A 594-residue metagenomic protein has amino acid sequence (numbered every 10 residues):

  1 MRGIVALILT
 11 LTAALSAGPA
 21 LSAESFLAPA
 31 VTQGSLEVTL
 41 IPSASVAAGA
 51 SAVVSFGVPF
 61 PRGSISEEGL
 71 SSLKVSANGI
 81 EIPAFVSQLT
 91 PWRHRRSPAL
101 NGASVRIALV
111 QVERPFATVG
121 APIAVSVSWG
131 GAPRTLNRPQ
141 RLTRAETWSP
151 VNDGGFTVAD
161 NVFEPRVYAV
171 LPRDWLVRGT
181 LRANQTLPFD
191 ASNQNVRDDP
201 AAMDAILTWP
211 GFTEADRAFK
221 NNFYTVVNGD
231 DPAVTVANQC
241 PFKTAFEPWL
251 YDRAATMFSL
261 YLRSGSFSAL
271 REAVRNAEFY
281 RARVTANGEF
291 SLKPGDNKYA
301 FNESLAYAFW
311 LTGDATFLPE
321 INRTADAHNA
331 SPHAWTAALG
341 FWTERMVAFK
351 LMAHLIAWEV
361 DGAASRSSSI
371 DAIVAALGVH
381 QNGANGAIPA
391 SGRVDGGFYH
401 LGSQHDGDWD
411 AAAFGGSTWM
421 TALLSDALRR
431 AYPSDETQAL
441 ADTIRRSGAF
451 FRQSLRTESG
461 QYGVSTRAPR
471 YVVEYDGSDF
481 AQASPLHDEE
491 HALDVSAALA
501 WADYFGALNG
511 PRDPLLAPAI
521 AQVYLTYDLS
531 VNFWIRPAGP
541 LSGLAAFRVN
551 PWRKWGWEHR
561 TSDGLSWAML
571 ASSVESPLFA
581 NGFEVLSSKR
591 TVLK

Functional and structural regions predicted by a protein language model:
V5-S16: Bacterial N-terminal signal peptides
A17-A23: Boundary at the C-terminal end of the N-terminal hydrophobic targeting segment
E24-L142: Alpha-mannosidase-like glycoside hydrolase catalytic domains involved in N-glycan trimming, generalizing to other
A84, T135-D160: Catalytic and substrate-binding regions of extracellular carbohydrate-active enzymes, especially polysaccharide lyases
G131-R138, M569-F579: Short, charged low-complexity linker/loop segments at the C-terminal edge of domains
P150-L493, A497-V574: Catalytic cores of extracellular degradative/oxidative enzymes
A580-L593: Ser/Thr-rich, Pro/Gly/Ala-heavy low-complexity intrinsically disordered linkers and tails of secreted extracellular
